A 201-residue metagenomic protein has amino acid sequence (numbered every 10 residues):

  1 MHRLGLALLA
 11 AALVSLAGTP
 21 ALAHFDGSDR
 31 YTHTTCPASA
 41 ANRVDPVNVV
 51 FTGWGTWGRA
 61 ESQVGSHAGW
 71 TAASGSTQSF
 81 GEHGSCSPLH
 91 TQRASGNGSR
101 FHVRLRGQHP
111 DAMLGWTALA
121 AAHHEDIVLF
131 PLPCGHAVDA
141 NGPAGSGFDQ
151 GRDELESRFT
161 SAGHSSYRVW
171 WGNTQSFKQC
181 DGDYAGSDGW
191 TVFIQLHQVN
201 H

Functional and structural regions predicted by a protein language model:
M1-L4: Positively charged n-region of N-terminal signal peptides that target proteins for export
A7-L16: Bacterial N-terminal signal peptides
G18-F25: Sec-dependent signal peptide cleavage junction
T32-E61: Terminal, regulation- and interaction-focused segments at domain boundaries
F51-E82, R93: Mature extracytoplasmic domains of secretory-pathway proteins
S74-N200: A cross-kingdom signal targeting lumenal/periplasmic-facing segments of multi-pass membrane and secretory-pathway
